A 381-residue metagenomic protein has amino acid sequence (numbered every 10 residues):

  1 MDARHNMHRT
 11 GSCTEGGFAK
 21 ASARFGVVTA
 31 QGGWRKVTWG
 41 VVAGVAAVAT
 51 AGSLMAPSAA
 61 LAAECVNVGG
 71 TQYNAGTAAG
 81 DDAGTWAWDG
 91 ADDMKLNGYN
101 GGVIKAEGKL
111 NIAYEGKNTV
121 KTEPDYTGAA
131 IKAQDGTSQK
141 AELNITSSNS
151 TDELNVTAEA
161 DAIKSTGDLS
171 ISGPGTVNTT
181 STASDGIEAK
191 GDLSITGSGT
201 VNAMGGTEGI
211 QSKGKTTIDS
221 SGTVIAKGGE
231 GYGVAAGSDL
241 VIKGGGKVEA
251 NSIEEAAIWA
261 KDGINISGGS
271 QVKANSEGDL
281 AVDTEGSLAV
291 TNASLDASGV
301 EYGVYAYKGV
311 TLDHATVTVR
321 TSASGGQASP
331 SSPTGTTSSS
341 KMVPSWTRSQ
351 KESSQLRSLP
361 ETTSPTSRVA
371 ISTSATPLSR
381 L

Functional and structural regions predicted by a protein language model:
D2-A30, G52, L61-L381: A composition-driven surface/loop motif
K20, R35-A49: Sec-dependent N-terminal signal peptides
